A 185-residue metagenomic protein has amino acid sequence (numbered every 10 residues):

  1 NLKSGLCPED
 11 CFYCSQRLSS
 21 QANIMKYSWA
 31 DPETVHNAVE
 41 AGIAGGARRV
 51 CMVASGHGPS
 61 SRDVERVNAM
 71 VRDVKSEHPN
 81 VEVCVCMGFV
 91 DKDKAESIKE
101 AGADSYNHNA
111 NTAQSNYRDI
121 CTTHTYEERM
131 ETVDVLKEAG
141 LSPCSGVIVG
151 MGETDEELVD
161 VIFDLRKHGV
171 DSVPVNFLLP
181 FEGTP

Functional and structural regions predicted by a protein language model:
N1, N107-N109, N176: Asparagine-centered polar/low-complexity signal
L2, V90, L178: Hydrophobic pocket-lining residues within nucleotide cofactor-binding pockets
K3-L18: Local cysteine-cluster metal-coordination motifs and their immediate loop/turn environment, predominantly Fe-S cluster
C11, H108, V173: Residue-level signature of catalytic and energy-coupling elements of molecular machines, predominantly ATP/GTP-dependent
R17, Q114-S115, F181-P185: Short glycine/proline- and charge-enriched loop/turn segments that cap or connect secondary-structure elements
S19-S145, M151, D155-L165: Conserved Radical SAM active-site core
V149-E153, L179-E182: Short, catalytically relevant binding-site loops at active-site mouths
H168-V173, F177-P185: Radical SAM enzyme [4Fe-4S]-AdoMet core and its adjacent flexible, acidic and glycine-rich loops/tails across
